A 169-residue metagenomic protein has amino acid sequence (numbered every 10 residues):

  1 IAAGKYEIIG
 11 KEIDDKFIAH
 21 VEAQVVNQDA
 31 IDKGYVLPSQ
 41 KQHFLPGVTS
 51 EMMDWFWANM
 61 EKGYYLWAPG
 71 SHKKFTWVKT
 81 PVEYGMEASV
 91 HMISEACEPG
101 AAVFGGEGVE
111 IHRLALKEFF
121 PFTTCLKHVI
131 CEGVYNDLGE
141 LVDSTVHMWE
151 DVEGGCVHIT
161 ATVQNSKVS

Functional and structural regions predicted by a protein language model:
I1, I8-I9, I13, I18 (+7 more regions): Weak global preference for isoleucine
A2-E83: Hydrophobic ligand-binding cavity/cleft-lining segments
S39, S50, S71, S89 (+3 more regions): Generic serine detector
T49, T76, T80, T123-T124 (+2 more regions): Residue-identity detector for threonine
Y65, S71-G139: Glycine-rich portal/gate segments that line the openings of hydrophobic small-molecule binding cavities
K127-S169: Beta-strand/loop substructures that line and gate deep hydrophobic ligand-binding cavities in soluble
